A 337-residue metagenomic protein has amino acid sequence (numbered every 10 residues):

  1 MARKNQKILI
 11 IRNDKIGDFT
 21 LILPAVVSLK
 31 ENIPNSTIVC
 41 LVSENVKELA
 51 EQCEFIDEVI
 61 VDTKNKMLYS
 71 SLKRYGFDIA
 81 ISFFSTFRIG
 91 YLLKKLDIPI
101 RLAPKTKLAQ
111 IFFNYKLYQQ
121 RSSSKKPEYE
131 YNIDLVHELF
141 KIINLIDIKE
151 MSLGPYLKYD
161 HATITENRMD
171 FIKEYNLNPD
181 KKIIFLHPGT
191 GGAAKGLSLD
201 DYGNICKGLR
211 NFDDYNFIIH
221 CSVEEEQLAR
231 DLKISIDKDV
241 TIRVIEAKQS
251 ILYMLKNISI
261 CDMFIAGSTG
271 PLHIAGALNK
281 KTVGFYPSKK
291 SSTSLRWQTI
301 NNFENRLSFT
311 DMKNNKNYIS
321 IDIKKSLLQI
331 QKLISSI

Functional and structural regions predicted by a protein language model:
M1-I337: Catalytic machinery of carbohydrate-active enzymes, primarily nucleotide-sugar-dependent glycosyltransferases
